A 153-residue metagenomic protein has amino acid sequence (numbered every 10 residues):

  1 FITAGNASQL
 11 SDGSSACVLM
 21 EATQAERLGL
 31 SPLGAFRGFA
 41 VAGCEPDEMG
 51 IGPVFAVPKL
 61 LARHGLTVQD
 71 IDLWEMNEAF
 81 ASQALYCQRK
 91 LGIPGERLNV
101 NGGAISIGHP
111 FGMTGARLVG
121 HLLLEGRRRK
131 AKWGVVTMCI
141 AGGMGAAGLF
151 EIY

Functional and structural regions predicted by a protein language model:
F1-Y153: Claisen-condensing/thiolase-fold acyl-transfer catalytic domains that form or cleave C-C bonds in fatty acid
